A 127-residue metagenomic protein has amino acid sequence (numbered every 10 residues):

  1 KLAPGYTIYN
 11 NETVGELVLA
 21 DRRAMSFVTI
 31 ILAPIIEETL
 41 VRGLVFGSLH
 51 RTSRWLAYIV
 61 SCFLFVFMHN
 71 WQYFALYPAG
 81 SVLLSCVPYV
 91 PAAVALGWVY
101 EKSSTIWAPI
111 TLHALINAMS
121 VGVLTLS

Functional and structural regions predicted by a protein language model:
L2, A20-S127: Transmembrane helix-loop-helix hairpins at the membrane interface of multi-pass integral membrane proteins
L2-A20: Membrane-interface interhelical connector segments
